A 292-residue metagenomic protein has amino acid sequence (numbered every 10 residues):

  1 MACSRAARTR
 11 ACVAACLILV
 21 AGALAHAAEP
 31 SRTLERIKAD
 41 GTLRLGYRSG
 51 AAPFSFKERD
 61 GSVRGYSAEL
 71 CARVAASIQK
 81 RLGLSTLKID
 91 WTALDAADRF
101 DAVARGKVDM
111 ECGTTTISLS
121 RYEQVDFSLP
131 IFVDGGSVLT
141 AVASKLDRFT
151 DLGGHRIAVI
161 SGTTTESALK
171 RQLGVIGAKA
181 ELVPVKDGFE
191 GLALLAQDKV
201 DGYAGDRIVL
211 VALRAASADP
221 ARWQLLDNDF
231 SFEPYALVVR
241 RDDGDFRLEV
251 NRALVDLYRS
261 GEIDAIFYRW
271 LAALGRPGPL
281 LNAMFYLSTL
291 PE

Functional and structural regions predicted by a protein language model:
A27-A28, K38, T164-V183, A221-W223 (+1 more regions): Ligand-binding clefts/hinges and TM-proximal coupling segments of bilobed small-molecule sensing domains
A28-E111, E123: Extracytoplasmic small-molecule ligand-binding "clamshell" domains of the periplasmic binding protein/Venus flytrap
P30-S31, L84-D101, S144, L182-L194 (+1 more regions): Short helix-initiation/N-cap motifs at beta->coil->alpha
T42-S49, R64, T150-E166: Short loop->beta-strand "edge-of-pocket" segments that line small-molecule binding or catalytic clefts across diverse
S49, I131-A143, R207, R214-V255 (+1 more regions): Periplasmic-binding protein-like
A72-K88, L129, T165-P184, R214-D219: Ligand-binding cleft/hinge of the Venus flytrap
D98-D101, C112-Q124, A168-V175, A193-S231: A ligand-binding cleft/hinge motif common to bilobed small-molecule-binding domains
L129, T140-I157: Flexible hinge/capping segments at coil-to-helix
